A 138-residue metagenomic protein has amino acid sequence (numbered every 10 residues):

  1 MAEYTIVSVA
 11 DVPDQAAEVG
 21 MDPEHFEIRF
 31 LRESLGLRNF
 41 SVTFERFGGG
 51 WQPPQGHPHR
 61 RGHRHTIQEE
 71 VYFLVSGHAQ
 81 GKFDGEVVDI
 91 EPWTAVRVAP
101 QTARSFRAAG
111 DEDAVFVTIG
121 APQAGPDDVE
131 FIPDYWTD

Functional and structural regions predicted by a protein language model:
M1-G49, P54, G62, F131-D138: A short, N-terminal "cap"/entry segment at the start of jelly-roll beta-barrel domains of the cupin/DSBH fold
G36-R38, K82-E86: Short strand-coil-strand connectors
F44-G49, R64-G81, I119: Short, conserved beta-strand element in jelly-roll/cupin
G56-H59, H63-H65, R104: Histidine-centered active-site/metal-ligand motif
V71, H78-Q80, V87, A103 (+1 more regions): Structural motif
G81-K82, V98, R104-G110: Short beta-strand His + acidic residue motifs that chelate non-heme Fe in jelly-roll/DSBH and cupin folds
G85-P100: Short acidic-glycine-tyrosine-enriched beta hairpin
R107-D138: Double-stranded beta-helix
